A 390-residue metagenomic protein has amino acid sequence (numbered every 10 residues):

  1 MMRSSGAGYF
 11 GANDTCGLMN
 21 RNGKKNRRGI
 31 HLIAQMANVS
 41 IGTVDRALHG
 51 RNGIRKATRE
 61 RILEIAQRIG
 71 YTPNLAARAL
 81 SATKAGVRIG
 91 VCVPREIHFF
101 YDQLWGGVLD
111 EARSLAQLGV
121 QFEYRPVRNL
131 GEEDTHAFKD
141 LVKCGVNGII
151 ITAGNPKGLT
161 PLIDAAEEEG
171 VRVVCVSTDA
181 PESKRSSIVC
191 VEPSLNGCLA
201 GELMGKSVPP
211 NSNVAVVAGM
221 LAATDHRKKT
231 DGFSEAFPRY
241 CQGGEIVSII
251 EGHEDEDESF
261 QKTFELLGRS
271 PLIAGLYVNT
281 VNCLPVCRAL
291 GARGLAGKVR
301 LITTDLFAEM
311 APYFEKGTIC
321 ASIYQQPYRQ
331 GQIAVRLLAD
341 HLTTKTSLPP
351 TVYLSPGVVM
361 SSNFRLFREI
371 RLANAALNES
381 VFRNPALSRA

Functional and structural regions predicted by a protein language model:
R3-A79, T83, L387-R389: N-terminal helix-turn-helix DNA-binding module of bacterial transcription factors
P73-H136: Amphipathic helical "hinge" segments at domain boundaries
G90, N213-V217, A274: Conserved beta-strand elements of the Class I
P94-D102, E123-D134, N155, T178 (+6 more regions): Hinge/beta->alpha junction and helix N-cap segments in small-molecule ligand-binding domains
I149-E167, F233, S248-M310: Hydrophobic alpha-helical
P156-L195, F307-E315, I319: Flexible loop/hinge segments that line or gate small-molecule binding clefts
A200-Y240, L338, T346, P350-R365: An alpha-beta-alpha
F237, Q326-A390: Hinge/cleft segment of the Venus flytrap/periplasmic-binding protein
